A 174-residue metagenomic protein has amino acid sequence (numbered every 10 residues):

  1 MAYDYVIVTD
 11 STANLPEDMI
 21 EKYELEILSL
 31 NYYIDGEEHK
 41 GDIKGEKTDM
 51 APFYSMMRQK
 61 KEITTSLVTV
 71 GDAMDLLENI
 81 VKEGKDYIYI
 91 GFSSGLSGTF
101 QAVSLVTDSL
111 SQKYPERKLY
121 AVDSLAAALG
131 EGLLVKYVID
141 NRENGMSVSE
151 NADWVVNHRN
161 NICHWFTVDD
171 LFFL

Functional and structural regions predicted by a protein language model:
A2, E83-I88, R117-K118: Short, surface-exposed connector motifs at secondary-structure boundaries
Y3-D4, T9-I20, L25-E26, N31-E37 (+6 more regions): Mixed-charge interfacial surface used for oligomerization/domain docking and macromolecular partner engagement
I7-V8, T65, Y89, A121: Short catalytic-loop micro-motif centered on adjacent basic/acidic residues
E38-V103, S109-Q112: Class I S-adenosyl-L-methionine
